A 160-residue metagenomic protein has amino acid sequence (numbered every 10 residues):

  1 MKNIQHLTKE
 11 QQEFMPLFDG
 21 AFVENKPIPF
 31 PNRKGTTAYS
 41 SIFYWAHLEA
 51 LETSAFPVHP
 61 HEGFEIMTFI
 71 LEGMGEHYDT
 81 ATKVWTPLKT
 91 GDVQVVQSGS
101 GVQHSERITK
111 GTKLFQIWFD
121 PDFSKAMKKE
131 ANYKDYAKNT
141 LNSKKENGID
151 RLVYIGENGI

Functional and structural regions predicted by a protein language model:
K2-E24: Hydrophobic alpha-helical membrane-insertion signals
T8, D79-Q97: Short acidic-glycine-tyrosine-enriched beta hairpin
P16-V58, E65, L114, K138-I160: A short glycine-rich, His/Asp/Glu-containing loop-to-beta-strand
L51-T53, G91, G99: Tight coil/turn sites that cap or link beta-strands
S54-H61, Y78-T80, S105-I108: Short histidine-centered beta-strand/loop micro-motifs that create catalytic or ligand/metal-coordination sites
P60-E76, W118-D122, I160: Short, conserved beta-strand element in jelly-roll/cupin
S98-A126: Ligand-binding loop in jelly-roll beta-barrel domains
A126-N132: Short, charged, solvent-exposed linker or helix-capping segments at domain edges/interfaces that act as flexible hinges
